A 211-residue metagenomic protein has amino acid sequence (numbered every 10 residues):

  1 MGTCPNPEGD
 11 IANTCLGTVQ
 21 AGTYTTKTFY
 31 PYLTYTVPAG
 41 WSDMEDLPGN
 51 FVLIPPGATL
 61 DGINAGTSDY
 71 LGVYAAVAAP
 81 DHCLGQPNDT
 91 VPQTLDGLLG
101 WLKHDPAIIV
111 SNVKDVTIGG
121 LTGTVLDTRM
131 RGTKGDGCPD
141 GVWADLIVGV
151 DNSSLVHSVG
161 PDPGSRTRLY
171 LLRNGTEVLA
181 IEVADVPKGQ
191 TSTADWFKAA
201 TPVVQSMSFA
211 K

Functional and structural regions predicted by a protein language model:
M1-G72, C83, D151-K211: N-terminal targeting sequences that direct proteins away from the cytosol to non-cytosolic compartments
T25-I108, K114-D136: Secretory pathway targeting signatures of secreted, lumenal, and periplasmic proteins
V110-S111, K211: Short loop/edge segments at beta-strand edges and connector loops that shape dinucleotide/nucleotide cofactor-binding
S111, G135-V142, D162-R168: Short, surface-exposed coil-to-beta transition loops
D127-G135, G141-L146, A184-V186: Generic short beta-strand segments
D136, A144, V148-D151, V159-G160: Exoplasmic/lumenal beta-rich domain surfaces
